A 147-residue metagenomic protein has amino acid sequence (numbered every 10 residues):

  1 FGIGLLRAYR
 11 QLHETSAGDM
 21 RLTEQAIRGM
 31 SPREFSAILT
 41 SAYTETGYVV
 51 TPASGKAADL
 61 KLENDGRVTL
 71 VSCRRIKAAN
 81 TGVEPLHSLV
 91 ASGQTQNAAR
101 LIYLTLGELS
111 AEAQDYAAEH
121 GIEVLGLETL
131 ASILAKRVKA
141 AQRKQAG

Functional and structural regions predicted by a protein language model:
F1-A57, E63-G147: Mixed-charge (Asp/Glu-Lys/Arg
